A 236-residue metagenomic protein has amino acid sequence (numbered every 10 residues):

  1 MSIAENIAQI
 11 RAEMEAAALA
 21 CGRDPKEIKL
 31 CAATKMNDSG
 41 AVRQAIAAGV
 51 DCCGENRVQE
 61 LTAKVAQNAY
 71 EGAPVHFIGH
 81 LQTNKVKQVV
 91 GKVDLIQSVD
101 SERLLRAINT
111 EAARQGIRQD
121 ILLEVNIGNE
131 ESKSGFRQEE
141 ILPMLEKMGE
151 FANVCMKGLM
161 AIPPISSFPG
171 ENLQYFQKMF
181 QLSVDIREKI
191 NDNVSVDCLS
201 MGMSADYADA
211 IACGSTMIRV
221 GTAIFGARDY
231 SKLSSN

Functional and structural regions predicted by a protein language model:
M1-L182, I186-A205, I211-C213, F225: Conserved alpha/beta-domain cores
S215-N236: Gly/Pro- and small hydrophobic-enriched strand-loop and loop-to-helix capping segments that sit at the rims
